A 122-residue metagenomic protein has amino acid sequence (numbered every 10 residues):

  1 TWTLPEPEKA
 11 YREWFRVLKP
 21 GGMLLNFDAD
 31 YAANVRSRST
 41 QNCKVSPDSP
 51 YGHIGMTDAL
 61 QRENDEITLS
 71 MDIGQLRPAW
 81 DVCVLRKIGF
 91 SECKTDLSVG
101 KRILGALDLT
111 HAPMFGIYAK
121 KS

Functional and structural regions predicted by a protein language model:
T1-P7: A short SAM/SAH-binding and catalytic strip from SAM-dependent methyltransferases
P5, K19, K121: Short conserved AdoMet
E8-M23: A short glycine-rich, Lys/Arg-flanked "PGG" loop and its adjoining helix->strand segment in the class I
F27-L107: C-terminal alpha-helical "lid/dimerization" subdomain adjacent to the S-adenosyl-L-methionine
C83-L85, I117-K121: A short, hydrophobic secondary-structure junction motif
T110-I117: Short hydrophobic/aromatic beta-strand or adjacent loop that forms the aromatic wall/cage of a ligand/substrate-binding
